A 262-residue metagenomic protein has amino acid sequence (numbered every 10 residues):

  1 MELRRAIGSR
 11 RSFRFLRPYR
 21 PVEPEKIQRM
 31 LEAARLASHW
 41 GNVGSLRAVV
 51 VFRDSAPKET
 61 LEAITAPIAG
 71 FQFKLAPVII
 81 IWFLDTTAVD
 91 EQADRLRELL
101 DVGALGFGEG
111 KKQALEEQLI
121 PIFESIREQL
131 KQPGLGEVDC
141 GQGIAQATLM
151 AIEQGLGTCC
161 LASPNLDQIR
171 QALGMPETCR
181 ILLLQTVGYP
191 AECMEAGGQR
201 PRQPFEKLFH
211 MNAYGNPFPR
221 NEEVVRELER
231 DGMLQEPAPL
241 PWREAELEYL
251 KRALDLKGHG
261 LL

Functional and structural regions predicted by a protein language model:
M1-L262: Acidic, surface-exposed loops and disordered segments
